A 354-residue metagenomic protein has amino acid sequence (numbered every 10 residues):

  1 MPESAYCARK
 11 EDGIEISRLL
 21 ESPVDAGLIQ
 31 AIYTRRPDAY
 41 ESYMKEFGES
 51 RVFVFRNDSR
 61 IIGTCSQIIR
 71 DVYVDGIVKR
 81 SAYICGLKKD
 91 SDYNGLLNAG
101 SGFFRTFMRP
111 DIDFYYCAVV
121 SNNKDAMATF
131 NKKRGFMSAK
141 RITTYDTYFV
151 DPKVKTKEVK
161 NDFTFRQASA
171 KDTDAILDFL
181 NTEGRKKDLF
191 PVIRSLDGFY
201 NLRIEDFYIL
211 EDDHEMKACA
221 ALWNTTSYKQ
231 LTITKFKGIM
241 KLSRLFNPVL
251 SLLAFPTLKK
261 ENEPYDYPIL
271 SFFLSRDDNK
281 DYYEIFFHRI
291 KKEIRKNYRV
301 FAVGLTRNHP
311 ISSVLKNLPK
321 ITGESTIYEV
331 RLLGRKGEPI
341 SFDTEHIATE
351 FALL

Functional and structural regions predicted by a protein language model:
M1-S42, E46-G48, V52-R56, I61 (+4 more regions): Short amphipathic alpha-helix that is part of the acyltransferase structural core
S50, I112-F114, E205, Y265 (+1 more regions): Short, high-confidence coil segments that cap the C-terminus of an alpha-helix and link into the following beta-strand
S50-C65, I204-S227: Conserved beta-hairpin
D58-I62, S66-D75, C85, L222-Y228 (+1 more regions): Acetyl-CoA-dependent GNAT
T64, R70, S81-A99: Long, hydrophobic/aromatic-enriched structural stretches that serve as scaffold segments
K89, N94-R109, N279-K292: Conserved acetyl-CoA-binding loop-helix of GNAT-fold acetyltransferases
S91, G100-F190, L196-Y208: Contiguous mid-protein beta-loop-alpha structural module that forms a pocket-lining wall or clamp of enzyme active
V119-K160, C219-L354: Active-site/acyl-donor-binding loops of N-acyltransferases
